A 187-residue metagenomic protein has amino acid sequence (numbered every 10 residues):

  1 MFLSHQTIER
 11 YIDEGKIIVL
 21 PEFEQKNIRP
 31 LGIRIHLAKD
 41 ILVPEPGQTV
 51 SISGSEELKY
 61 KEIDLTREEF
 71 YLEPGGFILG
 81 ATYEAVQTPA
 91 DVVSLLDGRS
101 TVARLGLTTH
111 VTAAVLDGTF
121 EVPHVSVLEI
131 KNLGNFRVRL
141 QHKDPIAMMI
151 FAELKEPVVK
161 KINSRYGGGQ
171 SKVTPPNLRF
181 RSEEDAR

Functional and structural regions predicted by a protein language model:
M1-R187: DUTPase catalytic domain/fold
